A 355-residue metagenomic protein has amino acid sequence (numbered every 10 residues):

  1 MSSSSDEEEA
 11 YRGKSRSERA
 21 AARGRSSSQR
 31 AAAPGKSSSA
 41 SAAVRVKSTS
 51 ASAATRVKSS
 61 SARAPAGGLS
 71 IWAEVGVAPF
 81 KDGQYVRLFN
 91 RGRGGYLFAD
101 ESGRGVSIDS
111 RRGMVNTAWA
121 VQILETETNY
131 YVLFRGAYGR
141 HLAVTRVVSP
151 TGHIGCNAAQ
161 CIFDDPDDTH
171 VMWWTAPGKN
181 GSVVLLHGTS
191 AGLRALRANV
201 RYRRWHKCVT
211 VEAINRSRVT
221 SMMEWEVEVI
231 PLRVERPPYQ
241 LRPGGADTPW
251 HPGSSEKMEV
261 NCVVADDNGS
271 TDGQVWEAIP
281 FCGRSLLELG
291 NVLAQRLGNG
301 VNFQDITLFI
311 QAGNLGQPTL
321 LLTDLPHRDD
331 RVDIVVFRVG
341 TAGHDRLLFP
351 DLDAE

Functional and structural regions predicted by a protein language model:
S2-R19, R23-R30, K36-S39, R45-L287 (+2 more regions): Lectin-like carbohydrate-binding module/patch detector with strong preference for beta-trefoil
V292: Hotspots on structured nucleic-acid-binding interfaces, especially in canonical RNA/DNA-binding domains
N299, R328-R331: Extended, charge-biased low-complexity segments that typically form long amphipathic alpha-helices/coiled-coils
A312-L325: Chromatin/DNA-recognition segments of nuclear transcriptional regulators
V332-F337: Short, aromatic- and glycine-rich surface loops/edge beta-strands on solvent-exposed regions
